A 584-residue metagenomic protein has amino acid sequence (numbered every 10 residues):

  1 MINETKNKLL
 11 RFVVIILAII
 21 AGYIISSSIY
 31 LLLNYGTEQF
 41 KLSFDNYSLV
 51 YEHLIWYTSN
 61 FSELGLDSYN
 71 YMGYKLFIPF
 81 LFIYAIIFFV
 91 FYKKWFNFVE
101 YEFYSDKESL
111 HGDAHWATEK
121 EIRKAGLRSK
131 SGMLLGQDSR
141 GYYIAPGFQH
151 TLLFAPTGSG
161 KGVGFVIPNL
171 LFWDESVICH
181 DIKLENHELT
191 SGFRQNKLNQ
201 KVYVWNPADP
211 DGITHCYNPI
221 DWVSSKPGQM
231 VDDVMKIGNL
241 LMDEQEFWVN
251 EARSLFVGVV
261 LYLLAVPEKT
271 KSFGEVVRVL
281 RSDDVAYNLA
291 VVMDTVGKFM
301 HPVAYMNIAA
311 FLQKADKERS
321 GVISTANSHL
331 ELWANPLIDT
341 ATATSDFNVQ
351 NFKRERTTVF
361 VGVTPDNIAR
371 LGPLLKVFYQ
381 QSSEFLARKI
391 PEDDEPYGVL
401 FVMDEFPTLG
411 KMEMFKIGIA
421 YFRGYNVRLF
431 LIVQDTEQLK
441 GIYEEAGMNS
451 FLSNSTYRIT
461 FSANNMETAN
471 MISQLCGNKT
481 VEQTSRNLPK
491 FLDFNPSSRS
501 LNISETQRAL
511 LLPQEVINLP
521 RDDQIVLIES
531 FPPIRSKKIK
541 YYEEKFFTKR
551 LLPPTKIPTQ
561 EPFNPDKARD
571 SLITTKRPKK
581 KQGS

Functional and structural regions predicted by a protein language model:
M1-S159, V163-V166, P219, N478 (+4 more regions): Basic- and hydrophobic-enriched, low-structure N-terminal and domain-boundary segments that flank ATP-binding catalytic
T5, I24-N34, E100, Y142-V427 (+4 more regions): P-loop NTPase motor domains
E52-W56, N60-F61, M230, S282 (+1 more regions): Short, solvent-exposed helix-helix connector turns and helix-capping sites enriched in acidic/polar residues
H53-T58, R354, S450-F451, Q483 (+2 more regions): Short alpha-helix boundary/capping motifs
I419-Y421, Y425-I525: Conserved ATP-driven motor cores of ASCE-family P-loop NTPases powering translocation/secretion/packaging/pilus
